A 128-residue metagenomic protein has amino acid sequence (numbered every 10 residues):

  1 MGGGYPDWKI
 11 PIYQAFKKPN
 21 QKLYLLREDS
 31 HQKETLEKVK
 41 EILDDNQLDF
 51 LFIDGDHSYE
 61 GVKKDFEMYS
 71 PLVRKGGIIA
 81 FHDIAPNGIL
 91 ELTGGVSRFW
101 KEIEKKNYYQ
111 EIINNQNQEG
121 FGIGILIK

Functional and structural regions predicted by a protein language model:
M1-K128: S-adenosylmethionine/decaboxylated-SAM
